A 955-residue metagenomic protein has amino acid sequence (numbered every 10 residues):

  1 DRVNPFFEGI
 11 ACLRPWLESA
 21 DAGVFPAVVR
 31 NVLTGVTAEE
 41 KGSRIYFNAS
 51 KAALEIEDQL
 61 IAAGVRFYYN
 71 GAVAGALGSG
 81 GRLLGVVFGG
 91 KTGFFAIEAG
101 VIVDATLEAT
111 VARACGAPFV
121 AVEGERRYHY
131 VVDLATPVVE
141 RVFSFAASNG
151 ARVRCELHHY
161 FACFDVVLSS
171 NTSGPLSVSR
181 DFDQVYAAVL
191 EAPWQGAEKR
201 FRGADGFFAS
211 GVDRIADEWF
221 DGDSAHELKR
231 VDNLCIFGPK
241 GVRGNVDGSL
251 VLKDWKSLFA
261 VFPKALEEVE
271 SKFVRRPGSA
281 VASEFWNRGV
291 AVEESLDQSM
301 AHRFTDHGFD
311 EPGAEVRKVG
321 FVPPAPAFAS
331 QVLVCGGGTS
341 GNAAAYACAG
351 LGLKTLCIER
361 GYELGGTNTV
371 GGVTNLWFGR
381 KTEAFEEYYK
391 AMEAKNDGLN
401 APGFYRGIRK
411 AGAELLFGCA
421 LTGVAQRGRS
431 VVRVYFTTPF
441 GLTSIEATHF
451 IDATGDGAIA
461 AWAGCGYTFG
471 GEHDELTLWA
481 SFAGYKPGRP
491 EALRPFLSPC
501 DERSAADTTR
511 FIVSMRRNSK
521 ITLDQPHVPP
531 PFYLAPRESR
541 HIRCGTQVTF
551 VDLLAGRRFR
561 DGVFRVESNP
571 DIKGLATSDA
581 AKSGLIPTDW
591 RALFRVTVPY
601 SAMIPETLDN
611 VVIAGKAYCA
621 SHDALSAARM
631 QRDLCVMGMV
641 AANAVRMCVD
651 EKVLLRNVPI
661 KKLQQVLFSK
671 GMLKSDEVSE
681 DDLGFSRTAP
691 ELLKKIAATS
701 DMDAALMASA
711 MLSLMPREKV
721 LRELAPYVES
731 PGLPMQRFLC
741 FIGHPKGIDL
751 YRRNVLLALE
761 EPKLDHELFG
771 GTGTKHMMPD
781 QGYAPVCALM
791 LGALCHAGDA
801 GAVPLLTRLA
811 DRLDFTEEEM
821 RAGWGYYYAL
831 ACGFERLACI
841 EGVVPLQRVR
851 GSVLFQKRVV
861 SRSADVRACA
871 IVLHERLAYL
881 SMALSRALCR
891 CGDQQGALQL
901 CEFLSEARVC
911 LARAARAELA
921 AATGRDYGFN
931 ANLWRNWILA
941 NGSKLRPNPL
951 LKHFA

Functional and structural regions predicted by a protein language model:
R2-G75, V120, H129-Y130, P277-R288 (+7 more regions): Conserved N-terminal/central alpha/beta ligand/cofactor-binding core
F6-G9, D21-V24, V28, G89-G90 (+9 more regions): Flavin (FAD/FMN)-binding glycine-rich loop and adjacent Rossmann-like elements that form
P324-G338: Beta1/beta-strand and adjacent pyrophosphate-binding region of the FAD-binding site in flavoprotein oxidoreductases
G341: N-terminal Rossmann-fold NAD(P) dinucleotide-binding loop
S686-A697, P716-E729, L733, H744-H776 (+4 more regions): Amphipathic alpha-helical scaffolding segments comprising HEAT/armadillo-like alpha-solenoid repeats
S700-M707, P731-M735, P762-E767, G782-V786 (+7 more regions): Positions within the helices of HEAT/ARM-like alpha-solenoid repeats
M707-M711, P734-L739, C787-M790, Y826 (+5 more regions): Conserved hydrophobic register position within alpha-solenoid helical repeats
M711-L712, L739-G743, K775, L791-L794 (+7 more regions): Hydrophobic core/packing positions within alpha-helical solenoid repeats
